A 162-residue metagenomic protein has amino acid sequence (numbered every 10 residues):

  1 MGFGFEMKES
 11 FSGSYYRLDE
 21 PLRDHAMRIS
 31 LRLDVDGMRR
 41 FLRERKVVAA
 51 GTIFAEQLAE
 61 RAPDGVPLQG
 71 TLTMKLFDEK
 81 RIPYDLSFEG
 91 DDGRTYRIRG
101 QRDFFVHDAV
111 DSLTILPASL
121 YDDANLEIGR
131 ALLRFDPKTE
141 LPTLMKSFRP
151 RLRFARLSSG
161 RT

Functional and structural regions predicted by a protein language model:
M1-T162: Beta-strand-enriched cores of mature, soluble protein domains
